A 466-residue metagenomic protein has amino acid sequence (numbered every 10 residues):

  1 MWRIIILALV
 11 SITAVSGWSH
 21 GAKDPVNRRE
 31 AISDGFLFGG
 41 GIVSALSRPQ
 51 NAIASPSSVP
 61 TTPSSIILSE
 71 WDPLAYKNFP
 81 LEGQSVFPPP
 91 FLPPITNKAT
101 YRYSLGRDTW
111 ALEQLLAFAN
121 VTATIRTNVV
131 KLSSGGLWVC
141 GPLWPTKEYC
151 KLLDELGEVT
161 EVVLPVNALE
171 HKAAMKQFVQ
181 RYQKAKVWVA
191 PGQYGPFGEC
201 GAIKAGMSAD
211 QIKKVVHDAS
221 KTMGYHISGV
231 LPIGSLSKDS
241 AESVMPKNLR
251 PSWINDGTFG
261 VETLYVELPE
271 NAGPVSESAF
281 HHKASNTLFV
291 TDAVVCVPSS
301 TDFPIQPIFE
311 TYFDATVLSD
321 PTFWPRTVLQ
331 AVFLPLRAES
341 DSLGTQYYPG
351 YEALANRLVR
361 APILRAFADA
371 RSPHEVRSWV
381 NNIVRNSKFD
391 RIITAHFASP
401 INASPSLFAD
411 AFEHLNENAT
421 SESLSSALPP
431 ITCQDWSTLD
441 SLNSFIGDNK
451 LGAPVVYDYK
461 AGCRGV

Functional and structural regions predicted by a protein language model:
M1-P25: N-terminal chloroplast transit peptides
W18, A173, P196-I203: Short, charged, surface-exposed secondary-structure boundary motifs
K23-G39: N-terminal secretory signal peptides and thylakoid transit peptides that target proteins across membranes
D34-I67: Post-transit mature regions of eukaryotic precursor proteins
P60-L152, I203-P325, F333-L336: Catalytic core of the metallo-beta-lactamase
G135-W138, E158-V162: Short active-site oxyanion
W144, E155-E161, L169-R181, P298-G465: Cap/insert and terminal regions of metallo-dependent hydrolase folds
V162-N167, K186-G195: Short internal beta-strands
